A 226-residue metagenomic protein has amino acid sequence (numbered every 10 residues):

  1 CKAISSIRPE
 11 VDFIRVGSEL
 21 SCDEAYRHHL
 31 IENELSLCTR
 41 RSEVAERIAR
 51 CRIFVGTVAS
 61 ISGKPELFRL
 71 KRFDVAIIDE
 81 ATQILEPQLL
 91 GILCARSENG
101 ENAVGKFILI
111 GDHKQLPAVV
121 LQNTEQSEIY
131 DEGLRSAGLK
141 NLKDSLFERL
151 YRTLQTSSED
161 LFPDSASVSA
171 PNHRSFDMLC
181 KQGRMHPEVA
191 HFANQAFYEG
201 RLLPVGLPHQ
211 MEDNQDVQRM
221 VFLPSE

Functional and structural regions predicted by a protein language model:
K2-V11, V16-E19, A59-I61, L67-E226: Conserved helicase motor core of SF1/SF2 NTP-dependent helicases
D12-R41: SF2 helicase/translocase NTPase motor core, specifically the RecA-like lobe 1 inter-motif segment between Walker
I31-S36, I53-V55, I77-A81: Short, flexible loop segments at the rims of nucleotide/cofactor-binding pockets, characterized by
R40-R69, Q88: Conserved helicase/translocase P-loop NTPase motor core
